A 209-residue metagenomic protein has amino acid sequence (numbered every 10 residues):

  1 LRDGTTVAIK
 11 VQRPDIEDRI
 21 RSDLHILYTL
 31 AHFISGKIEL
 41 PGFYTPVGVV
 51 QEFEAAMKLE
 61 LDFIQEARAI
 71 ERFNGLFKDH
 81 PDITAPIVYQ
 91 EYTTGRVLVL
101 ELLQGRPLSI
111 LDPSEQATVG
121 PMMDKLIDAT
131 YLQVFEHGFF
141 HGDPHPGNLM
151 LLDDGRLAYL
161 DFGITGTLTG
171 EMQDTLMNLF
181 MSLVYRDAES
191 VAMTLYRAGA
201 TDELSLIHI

Functional and structural regions predicted by a protein language model:
L1-L206: Conserved catalytic cores of large enzyme domains
